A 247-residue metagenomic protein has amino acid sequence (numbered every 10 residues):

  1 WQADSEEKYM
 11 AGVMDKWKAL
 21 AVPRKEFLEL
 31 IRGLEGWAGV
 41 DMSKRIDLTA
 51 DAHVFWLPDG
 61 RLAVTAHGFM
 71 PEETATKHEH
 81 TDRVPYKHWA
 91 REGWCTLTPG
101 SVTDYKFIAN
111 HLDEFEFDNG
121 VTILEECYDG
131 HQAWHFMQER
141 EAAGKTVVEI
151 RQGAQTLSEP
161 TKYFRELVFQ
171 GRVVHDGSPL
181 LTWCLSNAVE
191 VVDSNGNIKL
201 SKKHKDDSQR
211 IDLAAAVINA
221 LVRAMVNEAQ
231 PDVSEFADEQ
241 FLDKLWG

Functional and structural regions predicted by a protein language model:
W1-W37: ATPase catalytic-site recognition across NTP-hydrolyzing enzymes
Y9-K16, D47, P99-H111, Y128 (+1 more regions): Phosphate/oxyanion-binding active-site loops and adjacent basic polyanion-contact surfaces
I31-W56, L62: Gly/Thr-rich phosphate-binding beta-strand-loop-beta motif of the actin/hexokinase/Hsp70
D41-R45, W56, F69, Y128-A133 (+2 more regions): An acidic- and aromatic-residue-enriched active-site/binding cleft used to recognize and process polar
F55-E125: Nucleic-acid-processing active sites and adjacent nucleic-acid-binding tracks, predominantly divalent metal-dependent
D82-R91, E139-P231: Metal-dependent DNA phosphodiester-chemistry modules and their immediately adjacent helices/loops in DNA-processing
G120-Q132, F136-M137: Short glycine-rich phosphate-binding loop at a beta-alpha junction
L221-G247: Acidic two-metal-ion nuclease catalytic site recognized across multiple nuclease folds, prominently DnaQ/RNase D-T
